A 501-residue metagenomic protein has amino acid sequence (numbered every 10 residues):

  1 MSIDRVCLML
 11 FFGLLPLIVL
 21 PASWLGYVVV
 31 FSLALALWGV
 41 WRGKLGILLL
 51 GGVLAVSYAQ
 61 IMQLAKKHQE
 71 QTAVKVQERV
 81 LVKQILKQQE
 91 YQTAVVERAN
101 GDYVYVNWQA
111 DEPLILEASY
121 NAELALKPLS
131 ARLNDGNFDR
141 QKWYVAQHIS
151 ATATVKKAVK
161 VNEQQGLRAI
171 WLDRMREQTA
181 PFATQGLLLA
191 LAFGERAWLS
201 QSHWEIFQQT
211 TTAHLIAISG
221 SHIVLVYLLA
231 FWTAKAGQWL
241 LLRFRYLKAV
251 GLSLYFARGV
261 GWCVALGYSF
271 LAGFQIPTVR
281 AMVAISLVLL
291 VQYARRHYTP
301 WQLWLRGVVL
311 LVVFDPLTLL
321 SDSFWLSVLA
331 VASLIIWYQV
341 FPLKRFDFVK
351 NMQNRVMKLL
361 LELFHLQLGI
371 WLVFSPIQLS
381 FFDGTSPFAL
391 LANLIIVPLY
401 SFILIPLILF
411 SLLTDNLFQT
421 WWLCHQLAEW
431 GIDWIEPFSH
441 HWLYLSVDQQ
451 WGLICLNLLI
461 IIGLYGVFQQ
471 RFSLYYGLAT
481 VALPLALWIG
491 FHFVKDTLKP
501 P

Functional and structural regions predicted by a protein language model:
M1-E70, L453-N457, I462-V481: N-terminal leader/targeting segments
S2-F12, F274-I461, Y465-A479, F493-V494 (+1 more regions): Internal transmembrane alpha-helical bundles of multi-pass membrane proteins
M9, I47-G51, G186, I216 (+3 more regions): Small-residue packing motifs within transmembrane alpha-helices
P16, T93-A94, A131-R132, A151 (+4 more regions): Short hydrophobic/aromatic residue motifs in ordered secondary structure
L49-G52, W262, L303-V308, Y476-L485: Central hydrophobic cores of alpha-helical transmembrane segments in multi-pass integral membrane proteins
G52-H214: Membrane-interface helix/helix-cap signal primarily in integral membrane proteins
S150-A284, L290, H297: Aromatic-rich juxtamembrane segments at the membrane interface
P484-P501: Zn-dependent metallo-beta-lactamase
